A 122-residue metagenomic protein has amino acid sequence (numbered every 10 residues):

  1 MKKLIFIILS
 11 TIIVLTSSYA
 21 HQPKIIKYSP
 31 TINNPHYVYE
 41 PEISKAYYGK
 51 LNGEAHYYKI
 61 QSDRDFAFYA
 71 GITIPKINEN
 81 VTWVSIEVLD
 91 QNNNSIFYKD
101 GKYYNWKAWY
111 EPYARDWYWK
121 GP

Functional and structural regions predicted by a protein language model:
M1-I5: Bacterial N-terminal signal peptides that target proteins for export
I7-V14: Bacterial N-terminal signal peptides
S18-H56: Non-catalytic extracellular/lumenal accessory regions of secreted precursors
S29, K50-N52, Q61-D63, T73 (+1 more regions): A structural detector for beta-sheet-dominated domains
Y37-V38, Y69-G71, S85-E87: Soluble periplasmic/extracytoplasmic beta-strand elements of cell-envelope proteins
E54-A55, V81-W83: Short, surface-exposed coil-to-beta transition loops
Y57-N78: Hydrophobic beta-strand segments within beta-rich accessory/binding domains
W83-P122: Noncatalytic accessory or regulatory domains flanking protease catalytic cores in secreted, cell-surface, and selected
